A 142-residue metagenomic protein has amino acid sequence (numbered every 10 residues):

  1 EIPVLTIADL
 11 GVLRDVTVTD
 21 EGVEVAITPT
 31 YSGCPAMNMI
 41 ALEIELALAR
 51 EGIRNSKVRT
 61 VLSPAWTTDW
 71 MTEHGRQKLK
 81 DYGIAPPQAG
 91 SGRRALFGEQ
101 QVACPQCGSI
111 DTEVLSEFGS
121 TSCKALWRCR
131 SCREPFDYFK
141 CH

Functional and structural regions predicted by a protein language model:
E1-H142: Domain-level signature for proteins that mediate thiol-based redox and metal-cofactor handling
